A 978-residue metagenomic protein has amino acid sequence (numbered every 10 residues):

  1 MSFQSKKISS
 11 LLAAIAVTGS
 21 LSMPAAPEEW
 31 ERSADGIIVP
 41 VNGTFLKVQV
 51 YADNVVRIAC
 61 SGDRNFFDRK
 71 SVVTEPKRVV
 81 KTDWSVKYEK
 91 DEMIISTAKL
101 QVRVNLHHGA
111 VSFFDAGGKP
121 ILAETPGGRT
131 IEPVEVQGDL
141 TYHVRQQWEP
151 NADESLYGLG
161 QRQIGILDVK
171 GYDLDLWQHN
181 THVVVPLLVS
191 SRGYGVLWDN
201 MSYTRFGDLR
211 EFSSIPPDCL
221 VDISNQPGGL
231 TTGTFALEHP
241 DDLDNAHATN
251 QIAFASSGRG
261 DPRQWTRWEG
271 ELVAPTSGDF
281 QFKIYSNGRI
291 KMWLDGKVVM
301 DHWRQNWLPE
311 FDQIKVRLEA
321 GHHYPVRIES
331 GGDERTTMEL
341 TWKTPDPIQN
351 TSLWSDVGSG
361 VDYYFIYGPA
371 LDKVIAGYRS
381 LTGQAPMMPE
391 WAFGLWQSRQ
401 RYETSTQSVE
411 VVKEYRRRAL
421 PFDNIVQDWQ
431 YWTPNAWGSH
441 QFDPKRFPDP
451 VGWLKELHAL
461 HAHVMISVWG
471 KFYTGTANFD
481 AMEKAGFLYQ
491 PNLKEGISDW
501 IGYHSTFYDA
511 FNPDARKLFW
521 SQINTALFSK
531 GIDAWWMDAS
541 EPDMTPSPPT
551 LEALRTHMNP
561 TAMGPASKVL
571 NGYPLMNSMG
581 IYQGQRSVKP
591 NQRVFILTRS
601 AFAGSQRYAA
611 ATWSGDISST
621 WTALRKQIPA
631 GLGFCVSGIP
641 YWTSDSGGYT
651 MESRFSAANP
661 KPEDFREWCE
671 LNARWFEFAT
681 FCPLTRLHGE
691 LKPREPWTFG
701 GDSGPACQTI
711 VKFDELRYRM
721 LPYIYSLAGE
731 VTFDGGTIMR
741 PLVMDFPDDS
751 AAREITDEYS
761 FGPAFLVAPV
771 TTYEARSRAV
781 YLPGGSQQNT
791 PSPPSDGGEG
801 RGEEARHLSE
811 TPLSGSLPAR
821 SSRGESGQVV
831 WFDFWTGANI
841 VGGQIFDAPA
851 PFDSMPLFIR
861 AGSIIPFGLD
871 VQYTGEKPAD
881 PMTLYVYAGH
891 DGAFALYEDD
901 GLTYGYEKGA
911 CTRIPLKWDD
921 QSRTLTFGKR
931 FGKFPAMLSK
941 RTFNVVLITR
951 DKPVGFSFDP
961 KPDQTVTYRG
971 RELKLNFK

Functional and structural regions predicted by a protein language model:
S2-L12: Bacterial N-terminal signal peptides that target proteins for export
F3, L21-C219, S224, Q264 (+18 more regions): N-terminal accessory segment at the very beginning of proteins
S10-S20: Bacterial N-terminal signal peptides
K119, T125-G229, E238-D241, A255-T266 (+5 more regions): Catalytic-domain carbohydrate-binding cleft regions of carbohydrate-active enzymes
L272-M292, V326-I328: Aromatic-lined ligand-binding clefts that engage carbohydrates, nucleic acids, or primary amines
G797-G800, G815, R823-E825: Glycine-biased, low-complexity coil/linker segments
